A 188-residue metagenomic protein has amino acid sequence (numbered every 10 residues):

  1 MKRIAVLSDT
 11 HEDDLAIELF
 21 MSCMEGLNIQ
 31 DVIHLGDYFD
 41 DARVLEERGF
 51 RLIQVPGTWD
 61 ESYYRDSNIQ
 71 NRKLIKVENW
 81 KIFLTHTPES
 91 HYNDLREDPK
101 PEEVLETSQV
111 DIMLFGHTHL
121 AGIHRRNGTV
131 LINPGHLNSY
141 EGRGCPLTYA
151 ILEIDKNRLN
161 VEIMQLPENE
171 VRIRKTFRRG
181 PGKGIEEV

Functional and structural regions predicted by a protein language model:
M1-A5, L74-F83, R125-L131, L152-V161: Beta-strand-turn-beta hairpins that frame and shape the catalytic cleft of phosphate-ester-processing enzymes
M1-F50, S67-N71, C145-P146, K175-V188: N-terminal active-site segment of His-dependent metallophosphoesterases
V6-D9, D31-D37, I53-T58, F83-H86 (+2 more regions): Active-site neighborhood of phospho(di)ester-bond hydrolases with catalytic His/Asp-centered motifs
H11-L15, Y38-R43, W59-Y64, S90-L95 (+2 more regions): Active-site environment of divalent metal-dependent phosphoester hydrolases
A16, N93-D98, R143, N169-R178: A short, polar/proline- and glycine-enriched secondary-structure boundary/capping micro-motif
I53-Q109: Helix-adjacent hinge/juxtasegments
I53-Q54, N93-R158: Conserved beta-sheet core of the metallophosphoesterase superfamily
T107, I112, L120-N127, R158-V188: A short C-terminal boundary segment appended to hydrolase-like catalytic domains
